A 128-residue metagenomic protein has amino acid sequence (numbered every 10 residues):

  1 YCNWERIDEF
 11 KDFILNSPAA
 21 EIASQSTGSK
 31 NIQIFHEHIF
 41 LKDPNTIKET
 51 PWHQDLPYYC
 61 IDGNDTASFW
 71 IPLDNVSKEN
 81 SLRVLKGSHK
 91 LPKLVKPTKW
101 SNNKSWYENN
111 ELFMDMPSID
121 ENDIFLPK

Functional and structural regions predicted by a protein language model:
Y1-W52, Y58-C60: Non-heme Fe(II)-dependent double-stranded beta-helix
I7-F10, I14-N16, S26, C60-G63 (+4 more regions): Catalytic cores of transferase enzymes with a strong primary signal for eukaryotic protein kinases
I22, G63, K93-K96: Alpha-helical transmembrane segments and their juxtamembrane interfaces
E37, A67, N80: Change "...and in nucleic-acid phosphodiester-cleaving endonucleases..." to "...and in nucleic-acid processing enzymes
H38, Q54, I71-N75, K86: Short, structured patches in soluble enzyme cores that scaffold and shape functional sites
Y59-S77, L112-F113: Short, conserved beta-strand element in jelly-roll/cupin
S77-K128: Double-stranded beta-helix
